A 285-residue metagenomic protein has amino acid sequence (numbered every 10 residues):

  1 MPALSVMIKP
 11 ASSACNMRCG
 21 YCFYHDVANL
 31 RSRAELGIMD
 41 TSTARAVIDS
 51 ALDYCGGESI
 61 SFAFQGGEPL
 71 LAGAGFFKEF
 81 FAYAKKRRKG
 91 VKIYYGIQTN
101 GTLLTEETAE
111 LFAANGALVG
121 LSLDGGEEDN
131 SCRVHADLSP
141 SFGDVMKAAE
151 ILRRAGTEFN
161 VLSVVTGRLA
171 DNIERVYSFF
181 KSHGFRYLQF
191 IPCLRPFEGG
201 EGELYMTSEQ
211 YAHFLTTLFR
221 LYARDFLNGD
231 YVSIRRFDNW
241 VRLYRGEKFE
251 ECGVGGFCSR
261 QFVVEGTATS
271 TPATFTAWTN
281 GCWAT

Functional and structural regions predicted by a protein language model:
P2-T41: Canonical Radical SAM [4Fe-4S] cluster-binding loop centered on the CxxxCxxC motif and its immediate flanking residues
V6-K9, S61-G67, Y94-T99, I234-F237: Extended hydrophobic secondary-structure segments that form protein cores and membrane-embedded regions
A11-R18, E68-L71, C258: Cysteine-centered iron-sulfur cluster-binding motifs in ferredoxin-type domains/subunits of redox enzymes
C19, F64, I97, L121 (+2 more regions): Conserved, mostly hydrophobic/aromatic
D26-L30, E127-E128, R195-E198: A short, flexible beta-alpha/helix-coil linker loop
D40-A44, F77, F142-V145, Y211 (+1 more regions): Amphipathic alpha-helical segments in well-structured domains
V47-D49, D53-A63, A72-C193, E203-L204: Radical SAM/AdoMet-radical enzyme domain recognition
C132-G143, E150, R154-C258, V263-S270 (+1 more regions): Radical SAM enzyme [4Fe-4S]-AdoMet core and its adjacent flexible, acidic and glycine-rich loops/tails across
